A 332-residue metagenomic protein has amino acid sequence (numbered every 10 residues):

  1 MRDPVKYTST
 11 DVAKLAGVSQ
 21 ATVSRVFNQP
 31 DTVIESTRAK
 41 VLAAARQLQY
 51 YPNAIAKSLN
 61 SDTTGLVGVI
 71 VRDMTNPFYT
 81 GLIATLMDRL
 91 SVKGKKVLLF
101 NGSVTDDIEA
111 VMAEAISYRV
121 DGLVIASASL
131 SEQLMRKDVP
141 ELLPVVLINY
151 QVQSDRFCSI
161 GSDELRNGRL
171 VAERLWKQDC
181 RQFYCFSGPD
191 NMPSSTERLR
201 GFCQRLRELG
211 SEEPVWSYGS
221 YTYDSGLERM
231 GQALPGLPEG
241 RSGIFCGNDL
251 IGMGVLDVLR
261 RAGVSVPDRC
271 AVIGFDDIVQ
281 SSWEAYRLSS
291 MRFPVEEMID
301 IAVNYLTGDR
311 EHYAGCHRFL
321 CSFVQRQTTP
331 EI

Functional and structural regions predicted by a protein language model:
M1-P4, D62-E173, L234-P235, E239: Alpha-helical recognition/docking segments in bacterial nutrient-uptake and carbohydrate-utilization systems
M1-T63: N-terminal helix-turn-helix DNA-binding module of bacterial transcription factors
S9, V41, L86, V111 (+3 more regions): Aromatic/hydrophobic pocket-lining residues that form π-stacking "cages" and hydrophobic walls in ligand
S19, D121, C180-Q182, E212 (+1 more regions): Short acidic/polar active-site loop segments enriched in Thr and Asp
Q47-N53, V104-I108, A126-A128, E228 (+1 more regions): Short gly/ser/thr-rich secondary-structure transition/capping motifs
V71-G81, L99-D106, I160-L170, C185-G231 (+4 more regions): Hinge/beta->alpha junction and helix N-cap segments in small-molecule ligand-binding domains
P235-I332: Flexible loop/turn connectors
